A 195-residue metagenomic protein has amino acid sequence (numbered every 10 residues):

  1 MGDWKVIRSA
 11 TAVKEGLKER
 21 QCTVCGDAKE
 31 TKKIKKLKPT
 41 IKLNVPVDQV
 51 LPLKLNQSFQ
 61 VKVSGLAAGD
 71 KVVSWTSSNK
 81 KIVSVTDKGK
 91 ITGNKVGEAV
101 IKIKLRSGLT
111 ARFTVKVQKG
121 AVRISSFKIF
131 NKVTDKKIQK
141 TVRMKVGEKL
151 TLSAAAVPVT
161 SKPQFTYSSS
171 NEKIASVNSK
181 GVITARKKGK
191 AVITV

Functional and structural regions predicted by a protein language model:
M1-P39: Extracellular modular ligand-binding repeats in secreted and cell-surface proteins
E15, T23, L37-V195: Extracytoplasmic soluble-region selector
